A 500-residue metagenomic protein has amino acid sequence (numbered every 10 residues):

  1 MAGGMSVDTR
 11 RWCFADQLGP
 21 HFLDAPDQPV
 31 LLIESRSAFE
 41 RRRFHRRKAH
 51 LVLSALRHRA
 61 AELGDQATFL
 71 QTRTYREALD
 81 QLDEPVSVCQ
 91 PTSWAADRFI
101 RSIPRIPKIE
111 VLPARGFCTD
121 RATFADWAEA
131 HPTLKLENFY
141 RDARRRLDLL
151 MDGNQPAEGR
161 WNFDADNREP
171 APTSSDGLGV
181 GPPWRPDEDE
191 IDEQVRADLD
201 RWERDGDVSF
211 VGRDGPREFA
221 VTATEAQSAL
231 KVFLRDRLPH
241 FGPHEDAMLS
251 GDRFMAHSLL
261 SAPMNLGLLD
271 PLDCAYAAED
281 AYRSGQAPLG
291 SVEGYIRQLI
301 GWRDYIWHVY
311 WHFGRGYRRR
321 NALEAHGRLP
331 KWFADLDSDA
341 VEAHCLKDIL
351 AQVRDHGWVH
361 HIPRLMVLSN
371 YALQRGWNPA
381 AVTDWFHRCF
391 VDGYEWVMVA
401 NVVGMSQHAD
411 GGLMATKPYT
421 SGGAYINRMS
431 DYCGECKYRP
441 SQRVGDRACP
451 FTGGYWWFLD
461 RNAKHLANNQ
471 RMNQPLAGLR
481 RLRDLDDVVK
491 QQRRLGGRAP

Functional and structural regions predicted by a protein language model:
M1-L70: N-terminal beta-strand-loop-alpha-helix module at the start of alpha/beta ligand-binding or catalytic domains
G3, F14-L18, A247, G251-P500: C-terminal catalytic domain of photolyase/cryptochrome flavoproteins, centering on the FAD-binding pocket
W12-D16, I33-E34, L70-R73, V88-P91 (+4 more regions): Short His-Asn-centered micro-motif
Q17-G19, S37-A38, S93-W94, G116-F117 (+1 more regions): Short, solvent-exposed loop/turn segments at secondary-structure junctions
H21-F22, E40-R42, A96, G242 (+2 more regions): Short helix/loop capping segments that flank catalytic or ligand/cofactor-binding pockets
R59-E62, Q81-L82, S102, A277 (+1 more regions): A generic secondary-structure signal
Y75-F219, V403: Beta-rich, aromatic/charged-enriched effector core domains that present basic-aromatic interfaces for binding
E158-G290: A charged, amphipathic alpha-helical module
